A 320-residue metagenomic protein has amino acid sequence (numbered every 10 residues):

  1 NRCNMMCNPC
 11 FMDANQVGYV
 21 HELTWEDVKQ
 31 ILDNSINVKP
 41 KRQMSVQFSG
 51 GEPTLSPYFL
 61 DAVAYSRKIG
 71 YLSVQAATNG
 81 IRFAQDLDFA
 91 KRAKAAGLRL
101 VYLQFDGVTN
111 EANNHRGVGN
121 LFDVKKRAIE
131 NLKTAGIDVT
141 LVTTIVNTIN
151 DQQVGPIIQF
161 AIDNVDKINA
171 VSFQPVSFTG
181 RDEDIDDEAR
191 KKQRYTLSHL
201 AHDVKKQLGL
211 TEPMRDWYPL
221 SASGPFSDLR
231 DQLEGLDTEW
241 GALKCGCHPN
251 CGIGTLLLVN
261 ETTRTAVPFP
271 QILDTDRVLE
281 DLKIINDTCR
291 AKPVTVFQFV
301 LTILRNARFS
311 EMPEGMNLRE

Functional and structural regions predicted by a protein language model:
N1-T78, R82-K91: Conserved alpha-helical substructure of the radical SAM core
Q16-G18, T109-H115, R181-D184: A short acidic, helix-capping loop that chelates divalent metal ions and anchors anionic groups
V20, N114-V118, T144-V146: The substrate-binding groove and active-site-proximal loops of carbohydrate-active enzymes, especially glycoside
Q43-S45, S73-Q75, A95-V101, D123-P225: Conserved C-terminal portion of the radical SAM core fold that forms the substrate/S-adenosylmethionine-binding
E52-T54, G80-R82, G107-T109, I145-N147 (+1 more regions): Active-site-proximal loop/turn and secondary-structure-junction residues that shape catalytic pockets, frequently
V63-A64, K68, L72-T78, R82 (+1 more regions): N-terminal leader/presequence-like segments
D184, W217-G246: Active-site loops and adjacent core secondary-structure elements that bind or stabilize anionic groups
G235-E320: Radical SAM enzyme core and accessory elements
